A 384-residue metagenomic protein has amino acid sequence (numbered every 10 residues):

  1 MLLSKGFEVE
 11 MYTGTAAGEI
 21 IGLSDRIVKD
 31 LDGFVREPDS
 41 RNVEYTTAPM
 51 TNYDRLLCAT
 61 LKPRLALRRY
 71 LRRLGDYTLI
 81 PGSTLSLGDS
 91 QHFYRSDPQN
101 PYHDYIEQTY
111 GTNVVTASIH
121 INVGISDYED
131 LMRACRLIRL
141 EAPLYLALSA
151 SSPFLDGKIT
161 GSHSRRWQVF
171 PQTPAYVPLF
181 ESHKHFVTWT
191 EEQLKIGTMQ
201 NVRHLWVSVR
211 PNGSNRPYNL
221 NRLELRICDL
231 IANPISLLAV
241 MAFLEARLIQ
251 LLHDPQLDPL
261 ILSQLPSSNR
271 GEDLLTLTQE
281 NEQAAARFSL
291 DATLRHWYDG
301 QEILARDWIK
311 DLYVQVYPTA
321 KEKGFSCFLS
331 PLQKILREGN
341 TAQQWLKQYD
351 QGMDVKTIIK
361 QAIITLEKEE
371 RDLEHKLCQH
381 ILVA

Functional and structural regions predicted by a protein language model:
M1-Y77, S90-Q91, R95, Q99 (+2 more regions): C-terminal accessory/tail domains of diverse enzymes
E8-Y12, E37-T47, Y77-L87, G111-N122 (+1 more regions): Core alpha/beta catalytic barrel or barrel-like domain that forms the active/cofactor pocket in diverse metabolic
R72-G82, L131-R133, A147: Short secondary-structure capping/junction motifs at helix and strand boundaries
S86, Y102-I119, V123-K184: Metal-dependent DNA replication initiation modules
